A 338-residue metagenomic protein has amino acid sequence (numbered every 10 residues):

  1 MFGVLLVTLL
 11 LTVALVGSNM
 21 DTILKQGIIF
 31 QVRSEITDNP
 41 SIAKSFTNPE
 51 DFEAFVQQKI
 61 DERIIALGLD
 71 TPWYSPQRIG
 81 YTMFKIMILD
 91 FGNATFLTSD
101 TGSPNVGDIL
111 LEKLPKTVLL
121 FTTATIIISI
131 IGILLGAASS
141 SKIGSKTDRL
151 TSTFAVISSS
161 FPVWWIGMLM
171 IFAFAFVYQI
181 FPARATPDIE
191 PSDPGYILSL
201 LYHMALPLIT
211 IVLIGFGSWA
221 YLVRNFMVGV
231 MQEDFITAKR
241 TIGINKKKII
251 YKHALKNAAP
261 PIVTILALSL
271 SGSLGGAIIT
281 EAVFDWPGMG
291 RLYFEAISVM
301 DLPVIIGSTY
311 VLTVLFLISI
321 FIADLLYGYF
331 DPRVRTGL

Functional and structural regions predicted by a protein language model:
M1, L5, V32, V156 (+4 more regions): Residue-level recognition of pore/gate-forming positions within transmembrane alpha-helices of multi-pass
L5-P76, I180-I197: Hydrophobic alpha-helical transmembrane segments of membrane transport/permease proteins and related membrane-embedded
L11-D21, F154-R184, T210-I214: Membrane-water interface segments at the C-terminal ends of transmembrane alpha-helices in multi-pass inner-membrane
K59-I133: An internal, D/E-rich "acidic patch" concept
G92-F96, G167, P182-R184, K239 (+2 more regions): Short, hydrophobic secondary-structure boundary micro-motifs
L114-P115, L119, T123-T147, V163 (+2 more regions): Alpha-helical transmembrane segments of integral membrane proteins, especially multi-pass inner/plasma-membrane
